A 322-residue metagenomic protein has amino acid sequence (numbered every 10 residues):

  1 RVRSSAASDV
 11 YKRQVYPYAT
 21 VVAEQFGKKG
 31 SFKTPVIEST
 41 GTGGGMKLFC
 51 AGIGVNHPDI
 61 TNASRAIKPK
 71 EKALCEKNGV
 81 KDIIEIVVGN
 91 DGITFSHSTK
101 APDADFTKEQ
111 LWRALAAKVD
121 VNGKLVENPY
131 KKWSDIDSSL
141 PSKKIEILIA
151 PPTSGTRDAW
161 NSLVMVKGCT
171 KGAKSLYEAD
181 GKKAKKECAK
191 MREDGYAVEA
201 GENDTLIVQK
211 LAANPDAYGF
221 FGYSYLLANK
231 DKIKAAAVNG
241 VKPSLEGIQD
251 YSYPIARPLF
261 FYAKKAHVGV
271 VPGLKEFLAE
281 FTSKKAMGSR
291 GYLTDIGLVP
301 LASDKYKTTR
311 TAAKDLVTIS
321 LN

Functional and structural regions predicted by a protein language model:
S4-N322: Flexible loop/hinge segments at secondary-structure junctions
